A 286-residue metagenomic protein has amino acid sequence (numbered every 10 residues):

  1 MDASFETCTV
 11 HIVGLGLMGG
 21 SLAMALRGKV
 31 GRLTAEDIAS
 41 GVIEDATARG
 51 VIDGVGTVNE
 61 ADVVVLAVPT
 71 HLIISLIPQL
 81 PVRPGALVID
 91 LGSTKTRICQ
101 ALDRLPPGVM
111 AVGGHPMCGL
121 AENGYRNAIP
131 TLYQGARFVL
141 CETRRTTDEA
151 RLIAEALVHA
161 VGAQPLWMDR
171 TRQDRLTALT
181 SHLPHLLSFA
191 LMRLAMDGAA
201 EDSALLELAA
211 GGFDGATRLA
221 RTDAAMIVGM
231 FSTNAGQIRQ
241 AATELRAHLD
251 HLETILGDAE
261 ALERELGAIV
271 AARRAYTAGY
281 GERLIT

Functional and structural regions predicted by a protein language model:
M1-V55, V63: NAD(P)+-binding Rossmann beta1-loop-alpha1 motif at the extreme N-terminus of oxidoreductases
T9, R32, M110, R137 (+1 more regions): Residues at the starts of beta-strands that form the adenosine-phosphate
V64-V65, I89: N-terminal Rossmann-like NAD(P) cofactor-binding module of classical short-chain dehydrogenase/reductase
V68-T70, G92-S93, P116, L191: Short glycine-/small-residue-rich Rossmann-like dinucleotide-binding loops
S75-R126: Rossmann-like NAD(P)(H) cofactor-binding subdomain of soluble oxidoreductases
P130-R218: Internal alpha-helical scaffold of NAD(P)-dependent oxidoreductase catalytic cores
D202-V270: Interdomain hinge/lid region at the active-site interface of Rossmann-like NAD(P)-dependent oxidoreductases
